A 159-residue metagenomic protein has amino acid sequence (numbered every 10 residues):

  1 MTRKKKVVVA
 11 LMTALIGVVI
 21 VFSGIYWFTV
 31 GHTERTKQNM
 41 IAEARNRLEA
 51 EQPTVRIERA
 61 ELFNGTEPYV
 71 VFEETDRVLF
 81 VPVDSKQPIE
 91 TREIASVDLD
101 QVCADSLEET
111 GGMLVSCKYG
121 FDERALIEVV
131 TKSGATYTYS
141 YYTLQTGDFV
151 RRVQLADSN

Functional and structural regions predicted by a protein language model:
M1-V7: Short, Lys/Arg-rich N-terminal segment immediately upstream of the first membrane anchor
V9-W27: Hydrophobic membrane-insertion alpha-helices, especially the h-region of bacterial N-terminal signal peptides
A14, G31, E51, V71-F72: Short amphipathic alpha-helical patches
Y26-R59, E90-D122: Short, non-transmembrane alpha-helical segments in secretory-pathway proteins
L48, F72-T75, V102, R151: Generic hydrophobic/packing signal
I57-D100: Extracytoplasmic/periplasmic/luminal assembly and interaction segments in envelope/secretory/respiratory proteins
A95-N159: Non-cytosolic head/periplasmic domains of membrane-anchored proteins
